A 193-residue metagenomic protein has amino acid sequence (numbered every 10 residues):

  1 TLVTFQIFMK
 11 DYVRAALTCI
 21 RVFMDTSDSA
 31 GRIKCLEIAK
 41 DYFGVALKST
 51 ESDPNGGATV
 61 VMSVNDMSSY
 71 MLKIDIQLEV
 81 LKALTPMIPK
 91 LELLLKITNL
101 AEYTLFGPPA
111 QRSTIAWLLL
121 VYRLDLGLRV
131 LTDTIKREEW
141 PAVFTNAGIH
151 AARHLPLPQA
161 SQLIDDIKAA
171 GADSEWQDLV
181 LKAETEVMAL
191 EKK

Functional and structural regions predicted by a protein language model:
T1-K193: Extended alpha-helical solenoid/arm regions of large eukaryotic scaffolding proteins
